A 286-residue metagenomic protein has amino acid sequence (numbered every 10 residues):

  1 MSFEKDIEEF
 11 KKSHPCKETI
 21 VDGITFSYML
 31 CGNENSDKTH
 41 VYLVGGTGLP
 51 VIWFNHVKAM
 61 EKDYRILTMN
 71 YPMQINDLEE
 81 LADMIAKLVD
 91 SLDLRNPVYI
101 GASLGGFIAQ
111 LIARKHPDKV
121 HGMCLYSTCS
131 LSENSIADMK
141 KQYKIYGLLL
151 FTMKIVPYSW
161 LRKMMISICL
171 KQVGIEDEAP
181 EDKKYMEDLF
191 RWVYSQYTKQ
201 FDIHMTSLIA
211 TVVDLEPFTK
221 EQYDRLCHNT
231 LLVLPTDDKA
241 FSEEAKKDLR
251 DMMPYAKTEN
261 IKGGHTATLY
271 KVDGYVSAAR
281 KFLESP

Functional and structural regions predicted by a protein language model:
M1-E18, M29: An N-terminal hydrophobic leader/cap segment in hydrolases
I20-I75: Conserved HGGG/HGGXW glycine-rich cap/lid loop of the alpha/beta-hydrolase fold
K58, L67-I100: Active-site loop/oxyanion-hole signature of alpha/beta-hydrolase fold enzymes
G101-G105, A109: Gly/Ala-rich beta-loop-alpha elbow adjacent to hydrolase catalytic centers
M123-V156: Flexible "cap/lid" loop of the alpha/beta hydrolase fold
T198-K246: Conserved serine/cysteine hydrolase catalytic core
A240, G263-V276: Catalytic histidine-centered segment of alpha/beta-hydrolase-like enzymes
E243-T266: Catalytic histidine neighborhood in serine/cysteine hydrolases with alpha/beta-hydrolase-type architecture
